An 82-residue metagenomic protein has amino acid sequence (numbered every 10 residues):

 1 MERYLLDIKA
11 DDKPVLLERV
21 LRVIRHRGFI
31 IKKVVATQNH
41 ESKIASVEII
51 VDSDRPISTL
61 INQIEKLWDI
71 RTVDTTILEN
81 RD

Functional and structural regions predicted by a protein language model:
M1-D82: A conserved regulatory-domain signal marking ACT and ACT-like small-molecule sensing domains and adjacent regulatory
